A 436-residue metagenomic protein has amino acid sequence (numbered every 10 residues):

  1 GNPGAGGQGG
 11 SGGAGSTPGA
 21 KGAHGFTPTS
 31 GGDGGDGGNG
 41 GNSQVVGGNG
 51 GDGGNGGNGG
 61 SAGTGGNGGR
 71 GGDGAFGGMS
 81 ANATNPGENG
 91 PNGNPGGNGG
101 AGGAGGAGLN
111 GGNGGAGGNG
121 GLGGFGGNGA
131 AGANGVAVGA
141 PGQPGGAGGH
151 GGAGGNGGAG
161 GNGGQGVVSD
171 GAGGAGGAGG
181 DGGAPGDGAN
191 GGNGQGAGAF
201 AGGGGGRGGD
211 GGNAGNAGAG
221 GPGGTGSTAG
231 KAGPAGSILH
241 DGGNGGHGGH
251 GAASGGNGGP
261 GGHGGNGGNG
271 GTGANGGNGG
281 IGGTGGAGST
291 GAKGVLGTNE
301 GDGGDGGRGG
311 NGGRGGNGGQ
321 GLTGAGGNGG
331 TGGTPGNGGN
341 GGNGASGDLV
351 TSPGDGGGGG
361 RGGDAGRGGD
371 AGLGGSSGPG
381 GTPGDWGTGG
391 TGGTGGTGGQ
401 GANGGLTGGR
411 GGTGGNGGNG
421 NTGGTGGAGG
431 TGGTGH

Functional and structural regions predicted by a protein language model:
G1-H436: Collagen triple-helix signature
